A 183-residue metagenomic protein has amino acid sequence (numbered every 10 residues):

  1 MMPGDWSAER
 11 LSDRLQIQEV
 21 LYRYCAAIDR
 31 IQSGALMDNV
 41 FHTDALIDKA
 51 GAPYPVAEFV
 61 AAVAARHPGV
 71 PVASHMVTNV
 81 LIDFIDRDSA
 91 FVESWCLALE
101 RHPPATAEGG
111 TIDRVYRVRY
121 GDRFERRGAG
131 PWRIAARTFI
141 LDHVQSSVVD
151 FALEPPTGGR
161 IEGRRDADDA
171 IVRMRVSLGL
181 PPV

Functional and structural regions predicted by a protein language model:
M1-R30, G34, N39: Short, low-complexity N-terminal intrinsically disordered segments enriched in polar/charged residues
G4, L21, V63, W95-E108 (+1 more regions): Extracellular/periplasmic carbohydrate-active domains that bind, remodel, or depolymerize complex polysaccharides
I28, F41, C96-A98, T138-L141: Short beta-strand segments enriched in hydrophobic/aromatic residues within well-folded beta-rich domains
S33-H102: A solvent-exposed, acidic/Ser-Thr-rich amphipathic alpha-helical stretch
H75-V77, V115-Y120: Short, surface-exposed coil-to-beta transition loops
A105-I112, F151-A152: Short, surface-exposed loop/helix-turn segments at secondary-structure junctions that function as lids/hinges flanking
R117-G159: Short beta-strand edge/turn micro-motifs at domain boundaries
S147-V183: Acidic/histidine-enriched, glycine/proline-rich intrinsically disordered or flexible terminal extensions
